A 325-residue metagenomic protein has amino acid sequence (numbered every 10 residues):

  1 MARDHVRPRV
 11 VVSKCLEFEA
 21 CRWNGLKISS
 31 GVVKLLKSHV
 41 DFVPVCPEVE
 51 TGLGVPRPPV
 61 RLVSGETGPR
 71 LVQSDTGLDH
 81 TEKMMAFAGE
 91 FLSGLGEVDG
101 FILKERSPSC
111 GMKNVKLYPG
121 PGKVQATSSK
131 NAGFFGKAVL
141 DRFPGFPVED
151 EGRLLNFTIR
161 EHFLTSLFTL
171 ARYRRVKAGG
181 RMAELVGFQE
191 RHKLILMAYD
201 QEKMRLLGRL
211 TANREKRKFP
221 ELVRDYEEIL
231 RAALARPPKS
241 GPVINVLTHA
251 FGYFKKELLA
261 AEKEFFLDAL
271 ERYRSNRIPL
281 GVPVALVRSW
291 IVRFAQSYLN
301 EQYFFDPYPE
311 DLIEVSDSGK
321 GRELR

Functional and structural regions predicted by a protein language model:
A2, V6-P8, A20-R22: N-terminal extension/subdomain marker
P8-R9, D99: Conserved acidic residues
R9-L16: Short, hydrophobic/glycine-enriched beta-strand segments
E19-R22, D75-D79, Y118-S129: Flexible, glycine/proline-enriched loop segments at strand-loop-helix junctions that form or flank small-ligand binding
A20-C21, G25-R70: N-terminal glycine-rich anion-binding loop in soluble enzyme alpha/beta folds
T76-L95: Glycine-rich anion/phosphate-binding loops
S93-V176: Internal, conserved structured core segments that host functional sites
R142, P147-R325: Acidic, Ser/Pro/Thr-rich low-complexity regulatory regions and the short amphipathic helical interaction modules they
